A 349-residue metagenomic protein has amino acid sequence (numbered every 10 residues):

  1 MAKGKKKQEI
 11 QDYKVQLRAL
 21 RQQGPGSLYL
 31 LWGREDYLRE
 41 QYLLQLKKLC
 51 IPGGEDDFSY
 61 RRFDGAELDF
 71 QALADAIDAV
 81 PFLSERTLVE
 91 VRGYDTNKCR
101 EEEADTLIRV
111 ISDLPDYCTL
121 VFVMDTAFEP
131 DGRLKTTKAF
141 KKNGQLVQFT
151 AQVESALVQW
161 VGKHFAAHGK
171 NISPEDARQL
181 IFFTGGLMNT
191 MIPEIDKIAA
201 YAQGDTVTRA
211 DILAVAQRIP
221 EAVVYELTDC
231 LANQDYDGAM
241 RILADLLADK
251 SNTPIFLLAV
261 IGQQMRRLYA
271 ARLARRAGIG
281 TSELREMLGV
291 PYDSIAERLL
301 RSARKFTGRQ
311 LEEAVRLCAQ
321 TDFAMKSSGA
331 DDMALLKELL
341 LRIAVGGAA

Functional and structural regions predicted by a protein language model:
M1-A349: Conserved beta/loop motifs at nucleotide-recognition and modification sites
